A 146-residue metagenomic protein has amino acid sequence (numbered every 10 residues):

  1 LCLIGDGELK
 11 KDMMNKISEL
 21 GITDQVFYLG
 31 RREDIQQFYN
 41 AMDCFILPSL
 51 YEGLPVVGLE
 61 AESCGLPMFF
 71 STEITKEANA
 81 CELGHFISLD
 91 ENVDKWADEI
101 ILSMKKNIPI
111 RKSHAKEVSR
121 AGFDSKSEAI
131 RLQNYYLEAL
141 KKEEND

Functional and structural regions predicted by a protein language model:
L1-D12: Glycosyltransferase donor-sugar binding loop
M14-G30: Nucleotide-activated donor-binding/catalytic signature segment of Leloir-type glycosyltransferases, i.e., the conserved
R31, L50: Aromatic "clamp/platform" in nucleotide-sugar-dependent glycosyltransferases that forms part of the donor/acceptor
F45-I46: A short hydrophobic beta-strand element within the catalytic core of glycosyltransferases that build diverse glycans
P55-G58: Short glycine/serine-rich donor-binding loops of glycosyltransferases
P67-S71, K76: Short hydrophobic beta-strand element within catalytic cores of glycosyltransferases and related nucleotide-activated
E77-K105: Change "using UDP/GDP/dTDP sugars" to "using nucleotide sugars
I108-D146: A charged, aromatic-enriched C-terminal amphipathic alpha-helix characteristic of glycosyltransferases across folds
